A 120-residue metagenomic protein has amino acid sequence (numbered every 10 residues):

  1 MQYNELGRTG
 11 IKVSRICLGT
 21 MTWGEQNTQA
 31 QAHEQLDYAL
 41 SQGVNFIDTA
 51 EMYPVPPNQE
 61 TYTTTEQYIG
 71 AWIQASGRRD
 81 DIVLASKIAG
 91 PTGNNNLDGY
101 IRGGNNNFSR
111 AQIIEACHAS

Functional and structural regions predicted by a protein language model:
M1-V83: N-terminal binding-site loop/beta-alpha segment at the start of enzyme catalytic domains that lines or forms
Y68-W72, V83, K87, Q112 (+1 more regions): Generic beta-strand or strand-like secondary-structure segments
S86-N96: Substrate-binding cleft and catalytic face of glycoside hydrolase catalytic domains, especially the flexible beta-alpha
N95-S120: Glycine/proline-rich, positively charged, aromatic-decorated active-site loop/lid region on the catalytic face
